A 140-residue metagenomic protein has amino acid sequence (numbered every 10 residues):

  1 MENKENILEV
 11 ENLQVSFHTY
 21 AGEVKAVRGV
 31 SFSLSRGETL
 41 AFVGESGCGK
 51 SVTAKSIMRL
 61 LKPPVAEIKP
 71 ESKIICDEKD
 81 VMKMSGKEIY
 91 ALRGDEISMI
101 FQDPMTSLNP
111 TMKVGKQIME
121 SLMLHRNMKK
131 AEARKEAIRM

Functional and structural regions predicted by a protein language model:
M1-M140: ABC transporter nucleotide-binding domains
